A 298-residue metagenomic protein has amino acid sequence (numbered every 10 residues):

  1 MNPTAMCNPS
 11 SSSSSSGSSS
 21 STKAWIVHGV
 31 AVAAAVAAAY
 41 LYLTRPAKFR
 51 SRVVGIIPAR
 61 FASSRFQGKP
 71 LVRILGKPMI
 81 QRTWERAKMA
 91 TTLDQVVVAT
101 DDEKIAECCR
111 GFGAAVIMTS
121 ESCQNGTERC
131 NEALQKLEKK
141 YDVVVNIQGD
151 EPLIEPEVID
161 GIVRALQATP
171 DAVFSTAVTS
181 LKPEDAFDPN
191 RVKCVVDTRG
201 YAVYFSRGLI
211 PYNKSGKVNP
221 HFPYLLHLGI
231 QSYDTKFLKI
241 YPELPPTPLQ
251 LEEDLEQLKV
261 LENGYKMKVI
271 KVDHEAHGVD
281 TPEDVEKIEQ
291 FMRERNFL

Functional and structural regions predicted by a protein language model:
M1-S16, V27, K266, E289-L298: Terminal low-complexity segments of carbohydrate-biosynthetic enzymes
C7-S10, S14-P46: Terminal signal-anchor or tail-anchor transmembrane helices that tether membrane-associated enzymes to cellular
K48-A99: N-terminal glycine-rich phosphate-binding loop and ensuing alpha1 helix
R65, R73, L153, S232 (+1 more regions): Short aromatic/basic micro-patch
L93, K139-Y141, T169-A172, Y265: Short, high-confidence coil segments that cap the C-terminus of an alpha-helix and link into the following beta-strand
V97, E103-R164: Short phosphate-binding loop-to-helix
K139, N219-L298: Conserved alpha/beta core of the MobA/IspD/sugar-nucleotide pyrophosphorylase nucleotidyltransferase superfamily
I154-T247: Conserved core of the sugar-phosphate nucleotidyltransferase
